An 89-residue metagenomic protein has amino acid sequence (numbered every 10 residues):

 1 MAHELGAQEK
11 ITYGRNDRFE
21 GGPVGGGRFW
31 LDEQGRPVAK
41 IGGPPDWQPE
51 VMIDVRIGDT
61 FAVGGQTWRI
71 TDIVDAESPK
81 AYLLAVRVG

Functional and structural regions predicted by a protein language model:
M1-G89: Surface-exposed, beta-sheet-biased, low-hydrophobicity segments with strongly acidic/polar composition
